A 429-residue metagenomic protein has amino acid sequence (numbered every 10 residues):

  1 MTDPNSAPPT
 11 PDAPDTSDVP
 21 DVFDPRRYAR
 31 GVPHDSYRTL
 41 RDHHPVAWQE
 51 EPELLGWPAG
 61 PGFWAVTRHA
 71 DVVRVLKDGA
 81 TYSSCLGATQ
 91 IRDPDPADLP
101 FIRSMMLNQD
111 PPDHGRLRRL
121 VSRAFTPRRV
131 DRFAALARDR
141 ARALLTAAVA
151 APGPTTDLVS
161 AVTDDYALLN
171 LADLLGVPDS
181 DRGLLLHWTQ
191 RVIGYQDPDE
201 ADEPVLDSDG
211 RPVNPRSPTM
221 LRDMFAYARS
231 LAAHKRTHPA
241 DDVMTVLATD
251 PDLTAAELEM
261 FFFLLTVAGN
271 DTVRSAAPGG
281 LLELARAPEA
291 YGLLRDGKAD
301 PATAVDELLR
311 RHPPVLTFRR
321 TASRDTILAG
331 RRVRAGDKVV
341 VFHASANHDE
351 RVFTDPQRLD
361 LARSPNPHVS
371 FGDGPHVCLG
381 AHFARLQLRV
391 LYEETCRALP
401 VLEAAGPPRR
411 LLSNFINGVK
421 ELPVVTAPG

Functional and structural regions predicted by a protein language model:
M1-G429: Cytochrome P450
